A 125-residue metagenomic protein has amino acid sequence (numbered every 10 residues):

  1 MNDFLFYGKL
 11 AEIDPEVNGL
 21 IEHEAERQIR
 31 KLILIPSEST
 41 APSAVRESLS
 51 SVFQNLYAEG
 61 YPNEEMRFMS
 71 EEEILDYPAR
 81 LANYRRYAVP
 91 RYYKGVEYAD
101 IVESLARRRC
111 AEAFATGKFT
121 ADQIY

Functional and structural regions predicted by a protein language model:
M1-H23: Charged, compositionally biased N-terminal leader segments and the immediate start of the first structured element
E12, E16, T40-A44, E97 (+2 more regions): Conserved active-site and cofactor/substrate-binding residues in soluble primary-metabolism enzymes
E16-E26, S39-G60: N-terminal glycine-rich anion-binding loops that anchor highly charged ligand groups
A25-Q28, F119: A generic structural signal for short, non-catalytic loop/turn and secondary-structure boundary residues
R27-R30, Y87-A88: A short, surface-exposed helix-loop junction/capping segment
L32-P36: A short N-terminal interaction module
S48, F53, A58-Y125: Conserved N-terminal alpha-helix of the aminotransferase class I/II PLP-enzyme fold
